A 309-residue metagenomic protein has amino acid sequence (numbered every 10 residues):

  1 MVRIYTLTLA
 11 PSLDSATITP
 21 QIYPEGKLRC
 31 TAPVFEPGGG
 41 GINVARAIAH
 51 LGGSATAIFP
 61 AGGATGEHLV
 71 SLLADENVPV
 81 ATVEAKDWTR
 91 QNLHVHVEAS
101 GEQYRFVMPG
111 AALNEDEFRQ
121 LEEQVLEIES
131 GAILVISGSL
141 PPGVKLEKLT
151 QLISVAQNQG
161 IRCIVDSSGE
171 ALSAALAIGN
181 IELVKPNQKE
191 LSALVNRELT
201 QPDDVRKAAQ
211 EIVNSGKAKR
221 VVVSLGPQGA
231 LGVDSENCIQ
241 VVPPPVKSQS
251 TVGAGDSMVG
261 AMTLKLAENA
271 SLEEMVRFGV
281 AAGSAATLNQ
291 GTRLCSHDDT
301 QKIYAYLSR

Functional and structural regions predicted by a protein language model:
M1-I58, E67-H68, V242: Glycine-rich phosphate/adenosyl-contacting loop at the front of the ribokinase-like
G26, H50-A132, K302-R309: Conserved N-terminal subdomain of the carbohydrate kinase-like
A49, Q157, A267: Gly/Ala-rich phosphate-binding loop of Rossmann-like dinucleotide-binding domains, activating on the conserved
R105-V107, G131-G138, D166, K185-Q188: Short beta-strands and strand-loop turn motifs
N114-L152, A156: Hydrophobic alpha-helical segments and helix pairs
E147-E236: Conserved phosphate/ATP/ADP-binding segment of small-molecule kinases
P202-R309: Conserved phosphate-binding/catalytic region of the ribokinase-like
